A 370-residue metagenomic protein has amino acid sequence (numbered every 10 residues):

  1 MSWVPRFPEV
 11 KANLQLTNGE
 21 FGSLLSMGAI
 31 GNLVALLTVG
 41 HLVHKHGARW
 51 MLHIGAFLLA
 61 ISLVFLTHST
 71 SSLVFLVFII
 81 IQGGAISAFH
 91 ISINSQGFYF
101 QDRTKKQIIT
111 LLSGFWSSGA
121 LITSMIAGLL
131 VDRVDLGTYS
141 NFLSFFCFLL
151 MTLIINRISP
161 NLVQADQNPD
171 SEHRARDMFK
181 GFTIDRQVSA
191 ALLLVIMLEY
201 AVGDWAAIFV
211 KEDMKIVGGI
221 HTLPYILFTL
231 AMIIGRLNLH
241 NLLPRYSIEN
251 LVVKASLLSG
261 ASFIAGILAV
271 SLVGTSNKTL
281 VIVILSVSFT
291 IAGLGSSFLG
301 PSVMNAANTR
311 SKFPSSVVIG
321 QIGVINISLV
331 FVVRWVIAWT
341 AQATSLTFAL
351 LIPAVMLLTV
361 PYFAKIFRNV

Functional and structural regions predicted by a protein language model:
V4-G19, D204-I220: Short amphipathic helix-loop junctions that connect adjacent transmembrane helices in Major Facilitator Superfamily/SLC
Q15, G47, H68-L73, K215 (+1 more regions): Helix-breaking motifs and short loop linkers at transmembrane-helix boundaries and internal kinks in secondary membrane
V34-L73: Conserved MFS/SLC helix-loop-helix module at the cytosolic interface between two early adjacent transmembrane helices
A35-A48, V131, G235-I248, V270 (+2 more regions): Helix-to-loop junctions at the C-terminal end of transmembrane segments in multipass secondary transporters
F78-G114: Cytoplasmic helix-loop-helix junction between adjacent transmembrane helices in 12-TM secondary transporters
L111-L162: Helix-loop-helix hairpin linking two adjacent transmembrane segments in secondary transporters
E249-V303: C-terminal transmembrane helical hairpin of 12-TM major facilitator-type secondary transporters
N308-L346, P353: A late C-terminal transmembrane helix in Major Facilitator Superfamily
